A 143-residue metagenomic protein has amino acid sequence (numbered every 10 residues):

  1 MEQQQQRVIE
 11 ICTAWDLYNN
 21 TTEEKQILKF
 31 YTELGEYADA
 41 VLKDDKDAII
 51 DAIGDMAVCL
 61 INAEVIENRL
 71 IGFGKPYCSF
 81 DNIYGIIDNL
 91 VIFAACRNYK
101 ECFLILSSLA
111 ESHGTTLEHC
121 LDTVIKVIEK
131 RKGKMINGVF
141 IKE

Functional and structural regions predicted by a protein language model:
M1-E143: Flexible "arm" and connector segments at domain edges
